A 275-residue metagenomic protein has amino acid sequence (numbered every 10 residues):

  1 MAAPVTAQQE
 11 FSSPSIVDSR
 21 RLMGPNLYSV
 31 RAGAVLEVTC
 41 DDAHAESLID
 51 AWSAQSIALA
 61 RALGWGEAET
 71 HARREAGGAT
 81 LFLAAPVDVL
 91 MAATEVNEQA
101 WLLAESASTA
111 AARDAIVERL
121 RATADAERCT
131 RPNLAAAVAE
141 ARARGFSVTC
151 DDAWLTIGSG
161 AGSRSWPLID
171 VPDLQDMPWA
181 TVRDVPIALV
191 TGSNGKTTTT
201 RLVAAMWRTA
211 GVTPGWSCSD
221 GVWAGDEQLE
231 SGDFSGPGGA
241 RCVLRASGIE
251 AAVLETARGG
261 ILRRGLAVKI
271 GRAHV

Functional and structural regions predicted by a protein language model:
M1-I187, T209-P214, D220, A251: Preference for protein termini
L155-A161, L174-H274: Phosphate-binding loop of NTP-binding sites
